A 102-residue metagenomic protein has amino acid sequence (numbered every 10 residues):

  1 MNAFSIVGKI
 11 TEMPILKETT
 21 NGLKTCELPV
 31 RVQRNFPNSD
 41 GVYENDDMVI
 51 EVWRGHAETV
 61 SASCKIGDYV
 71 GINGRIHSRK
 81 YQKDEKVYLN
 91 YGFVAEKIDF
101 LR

Functional and structural regions predicted by a protein language model:
M1-R102: Single-stranded nucleic acid-binding surfaces, predominantly the OB-fold ssDNA-binding core
